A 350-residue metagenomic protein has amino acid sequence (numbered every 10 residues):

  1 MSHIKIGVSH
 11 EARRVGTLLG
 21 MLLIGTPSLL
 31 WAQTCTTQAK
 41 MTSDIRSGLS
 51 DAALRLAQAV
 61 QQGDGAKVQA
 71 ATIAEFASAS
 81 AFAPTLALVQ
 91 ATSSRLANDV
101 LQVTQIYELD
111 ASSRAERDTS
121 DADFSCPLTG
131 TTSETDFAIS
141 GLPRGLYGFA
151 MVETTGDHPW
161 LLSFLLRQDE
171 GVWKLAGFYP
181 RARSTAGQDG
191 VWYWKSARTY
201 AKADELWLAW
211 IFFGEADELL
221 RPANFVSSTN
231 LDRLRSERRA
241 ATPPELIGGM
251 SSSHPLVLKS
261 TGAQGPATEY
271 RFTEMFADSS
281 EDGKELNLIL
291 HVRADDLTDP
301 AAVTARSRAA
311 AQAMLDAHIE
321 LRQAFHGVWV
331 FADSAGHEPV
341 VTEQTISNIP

Functional and structural regions predicted by a protein language model:
H3-L19: Bacterial N-terminal signal peptides that target proteins for export
G16-S28: Bacterial N-terminal signal peptides
W31-Q62, A74, G177-W192: Short, low-complexity N-terminal intrinsically disordered segments enriched in polar/charged residues
Q33, D123, R144, G148-Q188 (+3 more regions): Short beta-strand edge/turn micro-motifs at domain boundaries
T34-D44, S50-L54, A66-S133, D217-I247 (+1 more regions): Short solvent-exposed beta->alpha transition segments
L56-V68, A197, A201-W207: Short helix-adjacent coil turns
S80-A81, L86-P159, G187, P244-D295: Surface-exposed, charged secondary-structure patches
A182-A267: Acidic, serine/threonine- and glycine-rich low-complexity intrinsically disordered segments that serve as flexible
